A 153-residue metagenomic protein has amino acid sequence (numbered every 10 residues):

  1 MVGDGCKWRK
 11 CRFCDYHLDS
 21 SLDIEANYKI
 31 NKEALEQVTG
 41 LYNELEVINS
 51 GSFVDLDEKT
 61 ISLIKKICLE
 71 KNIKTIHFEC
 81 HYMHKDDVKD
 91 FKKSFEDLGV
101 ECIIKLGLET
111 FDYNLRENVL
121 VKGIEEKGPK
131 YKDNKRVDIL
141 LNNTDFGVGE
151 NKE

Functional and structural regions predicted by a protein language model:
V2-L18: Local cysteine-cluster metal-coordination motifs and their immediate loop/turn environment, predominantly Fe-S cluster
Y16-A34, V38-L56, K71-D86, E101-P129 (+1 more regions): Core AdoMet radical
L56-K65, K85-E96: Distinct, well-ordered alpha-helical segments
I61, K65-C68, I103, L141-G147: Amphipathic repeat-derived elements
C68, K92-E96, K130-R136: Surface-exposed amphipathic alpha-helices with a cationic face
E126-E153: Conserved C-terminal portion of the radical SAM core fold that forms the substrate/S-adenosylmethionine-binding
